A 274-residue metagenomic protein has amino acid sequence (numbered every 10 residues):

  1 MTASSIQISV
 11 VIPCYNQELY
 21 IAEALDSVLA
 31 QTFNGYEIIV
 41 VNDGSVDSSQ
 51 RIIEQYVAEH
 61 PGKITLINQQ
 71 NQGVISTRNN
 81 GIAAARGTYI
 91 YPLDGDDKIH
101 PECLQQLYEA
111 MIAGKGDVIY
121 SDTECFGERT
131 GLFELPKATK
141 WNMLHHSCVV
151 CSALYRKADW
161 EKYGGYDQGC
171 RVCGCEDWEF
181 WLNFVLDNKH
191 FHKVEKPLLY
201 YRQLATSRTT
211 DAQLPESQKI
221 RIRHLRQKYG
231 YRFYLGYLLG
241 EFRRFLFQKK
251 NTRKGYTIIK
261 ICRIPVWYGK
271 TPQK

Functional and structural regions predicted by a protein language model:
M1-L29: N-proximal low-complexity "stem/linker" segments adjacent to membrane-targeting elements
I6-S9, E37, E179: Cell-envelope/extracellular polymer assembly enzymes that use nucleotide-activated donors
S27, N42-R51, Q72, D94: A conserved acidic beta->alpha catalytic loop
Y36-G44, T65-Q69, G95: Short beta-strand/loop segment that forms part of the nucleotide-sugar
Q69-A85: Glycine-rich, basic loop-to-helix element that forms the pyrophosphate-binding segment of sugar-nucleotide handling
I90: Short aromatic/hydrophobic "clamp" motif used to bind/position activated sugar donors
E102-L132: Conserved donor NDP-sugar-binding/catalytic core segment of glycosyltransferases
A138-Q218: Conserved nucleotide-sugar donor-binding catalytic segment
